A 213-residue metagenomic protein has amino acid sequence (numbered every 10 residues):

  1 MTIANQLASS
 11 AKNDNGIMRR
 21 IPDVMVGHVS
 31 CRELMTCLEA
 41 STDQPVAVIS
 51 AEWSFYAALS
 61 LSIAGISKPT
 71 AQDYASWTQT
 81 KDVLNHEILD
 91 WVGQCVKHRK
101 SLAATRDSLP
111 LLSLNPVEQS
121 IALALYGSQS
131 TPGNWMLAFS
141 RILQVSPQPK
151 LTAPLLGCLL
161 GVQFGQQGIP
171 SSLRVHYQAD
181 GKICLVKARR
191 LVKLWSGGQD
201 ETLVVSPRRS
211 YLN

Functional and structural regions predicted by a protein language model:
M1-N213: Structured, active/binding-site neighborhoods that engage oxygen-rich ligands
